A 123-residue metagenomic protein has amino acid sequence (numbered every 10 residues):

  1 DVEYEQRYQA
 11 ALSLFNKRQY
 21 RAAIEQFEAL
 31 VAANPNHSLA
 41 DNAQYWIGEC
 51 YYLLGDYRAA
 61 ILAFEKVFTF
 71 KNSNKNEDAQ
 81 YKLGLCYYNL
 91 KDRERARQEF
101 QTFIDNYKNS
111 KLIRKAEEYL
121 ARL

Functional and structural regions predicted by a protein language model:
D1-A10, L14: Acidic, proline-/serine-/threonine-rich low-complexity intrinsically disordered segments
A33-L39, T69-K75, I104-R114: Short solvent-exposed coil/turn linkers within tandem alpha-helical repeat scaffolds
